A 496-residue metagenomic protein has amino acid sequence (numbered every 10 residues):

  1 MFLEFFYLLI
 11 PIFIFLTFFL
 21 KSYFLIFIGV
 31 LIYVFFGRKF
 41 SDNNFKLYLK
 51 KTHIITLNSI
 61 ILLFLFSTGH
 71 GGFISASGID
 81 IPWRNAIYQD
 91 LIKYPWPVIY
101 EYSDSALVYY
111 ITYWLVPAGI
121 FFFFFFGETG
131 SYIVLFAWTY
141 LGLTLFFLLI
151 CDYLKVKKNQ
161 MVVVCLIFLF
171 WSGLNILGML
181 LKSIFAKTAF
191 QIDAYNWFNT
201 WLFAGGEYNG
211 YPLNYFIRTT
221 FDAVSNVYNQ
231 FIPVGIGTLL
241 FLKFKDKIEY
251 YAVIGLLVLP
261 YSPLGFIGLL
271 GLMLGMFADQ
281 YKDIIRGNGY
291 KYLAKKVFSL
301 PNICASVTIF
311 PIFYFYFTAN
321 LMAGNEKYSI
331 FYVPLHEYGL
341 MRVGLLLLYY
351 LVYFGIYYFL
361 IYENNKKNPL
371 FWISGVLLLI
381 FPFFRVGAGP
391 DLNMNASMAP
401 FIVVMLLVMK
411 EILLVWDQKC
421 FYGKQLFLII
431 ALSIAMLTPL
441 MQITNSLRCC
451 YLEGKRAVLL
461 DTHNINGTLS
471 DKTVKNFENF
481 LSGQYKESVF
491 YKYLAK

Functional and structural regions predicted by a protein language model:
M1-F6, F45-T56, K158-V162, K247-Y251 (+3 more regions): Membrane-interfacial loop-to-transmembrane alpha-helix junctions, especially the N-terminal start
M1-K50: Membrane-embedded, hydrophobic transmembrane alpha-helices
I10-T17, F221-D222, T238-L242, I248-L274: Membrane-interface alpha helices of multi-pass inner-membrane proteins
F15-Y23, F123-F124, L174, V227 (+3 more regions): Transmembrane helix irregularities
Y33-G37, L143-I150, L154, P233-K245 (+3 more regions): Transmembrane alpha-helical segments
K39, F241-D246, G268-C304: Perimembrane helix-loop-helix junctions
T68-I236: Active-site lumenal/periplasmic loops and adjacent helix-entry segments of GT-C-fold, multi-pass membrane
S306-K496: Transmembrane helical bundles and short interhelical boundary loops of multi-pass, membrane-embedded
